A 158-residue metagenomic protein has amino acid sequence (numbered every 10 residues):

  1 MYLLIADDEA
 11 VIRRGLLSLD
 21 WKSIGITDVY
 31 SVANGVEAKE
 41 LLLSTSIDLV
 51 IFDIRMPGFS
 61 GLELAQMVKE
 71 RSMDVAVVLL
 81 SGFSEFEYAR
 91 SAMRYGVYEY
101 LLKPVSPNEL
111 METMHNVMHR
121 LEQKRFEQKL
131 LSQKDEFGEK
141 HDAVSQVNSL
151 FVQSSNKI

Functional and structural regions predicted by a protein language model:
D7, D53: Active-site residues of response regulator receiver
A10-Y30: Two-component/phosphorelay signaling modules centered on CheY-like receiver
S31-L49: Acidic, metal-coordinating helix/loop segments flanking the phosphotransfer/catalytic sites of two-component signaling
N34, S60-E63, S81: Acidic catalytic/metal-coordinating carboxylates
E40, L62-M73: Short amphipathic alpha-helix used as the core "switch/output" element in two-component signaling
M56: Receiver (REC) domain active-site loop signature in two-component systems and cognate sites in sensor histidine kinases
E63, S84-E99: Alpha4 helix (beta4-alpha4-beta5 surface) of REC/receiver domains from two-component response regulators
M93, E99, V105-I158: Interdomain helical linkers/hinges and coiled-coil/dimerization scaffolds that transmit conformational signals
